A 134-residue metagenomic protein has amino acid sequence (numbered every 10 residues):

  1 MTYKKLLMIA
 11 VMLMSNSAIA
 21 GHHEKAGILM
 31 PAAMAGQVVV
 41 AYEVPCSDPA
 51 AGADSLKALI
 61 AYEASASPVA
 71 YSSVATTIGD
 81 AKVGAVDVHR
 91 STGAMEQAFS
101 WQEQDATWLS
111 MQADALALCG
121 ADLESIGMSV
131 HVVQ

Functional and structural regions predicted by a protein language model:
T2-I9: Sec-dependent signal peptide recognition, specifically the positively charged N-region followed immediately by
V11-I19: Hydrophobic h-region of N-terminal signal peptides that target proteins for export in Gram-negative bacteria
A20-T107, A117-Q134: Short S/T/G/P-rich N-terminal loop/turn motif that feeds into the first structured element of a domain
M111-Q112: Non-heme di-metal
